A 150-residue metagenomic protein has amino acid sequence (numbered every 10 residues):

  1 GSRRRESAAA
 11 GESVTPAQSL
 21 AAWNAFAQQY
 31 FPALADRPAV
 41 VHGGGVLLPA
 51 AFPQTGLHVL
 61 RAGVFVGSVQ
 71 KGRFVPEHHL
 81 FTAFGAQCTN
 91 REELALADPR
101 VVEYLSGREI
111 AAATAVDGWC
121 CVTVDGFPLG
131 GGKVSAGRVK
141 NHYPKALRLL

Functional and structural regions predicted by a protein language model:
G1-L150: Polybasic, low-complexity RNA-engagement segments
